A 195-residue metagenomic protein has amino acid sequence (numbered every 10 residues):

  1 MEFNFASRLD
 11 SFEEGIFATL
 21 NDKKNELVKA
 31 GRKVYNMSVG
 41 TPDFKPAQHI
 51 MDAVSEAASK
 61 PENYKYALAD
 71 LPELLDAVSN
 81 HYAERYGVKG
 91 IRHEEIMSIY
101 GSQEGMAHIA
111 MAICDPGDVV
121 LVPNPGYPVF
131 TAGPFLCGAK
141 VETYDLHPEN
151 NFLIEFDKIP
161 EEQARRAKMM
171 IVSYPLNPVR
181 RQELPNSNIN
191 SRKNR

Functional and structural regions predicted by a protein language model:
E2-F3, D10-G101, H108: N-terminal small-domain helix-loop-helix segment of the aminotransferase-like
P42, Q103, Y127, Y174-P178: Short glycine-rich anion-binding loops that position phosphate/pyrophosphate groups of nucleotides and phosphorylated
K45-A47, M106, F130-T131, V179-R180: Glycine/Thr-rich phosphate-binding loops of Rossmann-like dinucleotide-binding domains
A112-P134: Conserved PLP-anchoring active-site segment centered on the Schiff-base-forming lysine
L136-V141: A short helix-loop-beta submotif of the ANL/AMP-binding
E142, H147-R195: Active-site phosphate-binding strand-loop segment of PLP-dependent enzymes
